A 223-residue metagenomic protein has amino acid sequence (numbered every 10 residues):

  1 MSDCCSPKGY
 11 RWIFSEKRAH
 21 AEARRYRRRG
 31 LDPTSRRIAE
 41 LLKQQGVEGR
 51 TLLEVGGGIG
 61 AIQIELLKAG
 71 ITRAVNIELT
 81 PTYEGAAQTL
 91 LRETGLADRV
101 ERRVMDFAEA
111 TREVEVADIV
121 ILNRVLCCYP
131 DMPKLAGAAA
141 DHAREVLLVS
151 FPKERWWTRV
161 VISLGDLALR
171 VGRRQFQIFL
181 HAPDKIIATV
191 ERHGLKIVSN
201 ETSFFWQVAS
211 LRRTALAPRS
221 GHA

Functional and structural regions predicted by a protein language model:
M1-Q45: Conserved class I S-adenosyl-L-methionine
G49-G58: Conserved class I S-adenosyl-L-methionine
I59-A61, E65-V104: Class I SAM-dependent methyltransferase SAM/SAH-binding core
D118-D131: A short SAM/SAH-binding and catalytic strip from SAM-dependent methyltransferases
Y129-A139: A short, conserved alpha-helix within the catalytic core of class I
R144-K153: Conserved beta-strand signature within the Rossmann-like core of class I S-adenosyl-L-methionine
T158-Q175: Short, glycine-/aromatic-enriched active-site segment of Class I SAM-dependent methyltransferases
F176-G194: Short alpha-helix
